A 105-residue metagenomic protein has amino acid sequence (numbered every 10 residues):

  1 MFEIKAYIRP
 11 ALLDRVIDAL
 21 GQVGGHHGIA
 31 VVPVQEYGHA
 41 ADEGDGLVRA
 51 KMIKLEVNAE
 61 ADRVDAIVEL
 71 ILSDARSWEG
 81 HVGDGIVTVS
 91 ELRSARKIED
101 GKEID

Functional and structural regions predicted by a protein language model:
M1-D105: Positively charged, small/polar-rich N-terminal and surface patches that mediate targeting and assembly and bind
